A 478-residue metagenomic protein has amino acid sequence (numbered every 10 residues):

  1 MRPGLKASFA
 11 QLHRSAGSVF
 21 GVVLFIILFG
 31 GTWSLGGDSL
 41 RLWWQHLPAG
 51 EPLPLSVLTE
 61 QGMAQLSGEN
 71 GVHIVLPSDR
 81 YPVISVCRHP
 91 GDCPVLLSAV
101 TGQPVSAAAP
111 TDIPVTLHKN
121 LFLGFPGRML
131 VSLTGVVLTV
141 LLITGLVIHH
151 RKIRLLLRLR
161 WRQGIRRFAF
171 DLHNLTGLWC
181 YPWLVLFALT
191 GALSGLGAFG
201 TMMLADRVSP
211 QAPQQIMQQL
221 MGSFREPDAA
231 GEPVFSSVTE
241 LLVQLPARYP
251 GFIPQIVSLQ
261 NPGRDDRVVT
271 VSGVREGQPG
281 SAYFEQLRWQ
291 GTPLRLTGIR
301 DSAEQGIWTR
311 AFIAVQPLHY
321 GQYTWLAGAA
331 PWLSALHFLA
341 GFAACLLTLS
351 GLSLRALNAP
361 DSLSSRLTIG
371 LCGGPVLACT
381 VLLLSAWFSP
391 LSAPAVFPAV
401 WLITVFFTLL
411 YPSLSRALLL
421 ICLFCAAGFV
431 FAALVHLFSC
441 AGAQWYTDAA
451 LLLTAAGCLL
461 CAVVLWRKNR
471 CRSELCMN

Functional and structural regions predicted by a protein language model:
M1-N478: Conserved histidines in hydrophobic membrane contexts and catalytic metal-binding motifs
